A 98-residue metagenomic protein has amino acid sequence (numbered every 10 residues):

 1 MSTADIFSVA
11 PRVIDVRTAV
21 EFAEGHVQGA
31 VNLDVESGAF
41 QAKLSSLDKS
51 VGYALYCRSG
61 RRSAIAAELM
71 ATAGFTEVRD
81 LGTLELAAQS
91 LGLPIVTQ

Functional and structural regions predicted by a protein language model:
S2-R12, V16-G52, R61-Q98: Rhodanese-like catalytic fold shared by cysteine-dependent sulfurtransferases and DSP/PTP-type phosphatases
Y56: Short, surface-exposed ligand- or partner-binding patches at beta-edge/loop junctions that are enriched in aromatics
